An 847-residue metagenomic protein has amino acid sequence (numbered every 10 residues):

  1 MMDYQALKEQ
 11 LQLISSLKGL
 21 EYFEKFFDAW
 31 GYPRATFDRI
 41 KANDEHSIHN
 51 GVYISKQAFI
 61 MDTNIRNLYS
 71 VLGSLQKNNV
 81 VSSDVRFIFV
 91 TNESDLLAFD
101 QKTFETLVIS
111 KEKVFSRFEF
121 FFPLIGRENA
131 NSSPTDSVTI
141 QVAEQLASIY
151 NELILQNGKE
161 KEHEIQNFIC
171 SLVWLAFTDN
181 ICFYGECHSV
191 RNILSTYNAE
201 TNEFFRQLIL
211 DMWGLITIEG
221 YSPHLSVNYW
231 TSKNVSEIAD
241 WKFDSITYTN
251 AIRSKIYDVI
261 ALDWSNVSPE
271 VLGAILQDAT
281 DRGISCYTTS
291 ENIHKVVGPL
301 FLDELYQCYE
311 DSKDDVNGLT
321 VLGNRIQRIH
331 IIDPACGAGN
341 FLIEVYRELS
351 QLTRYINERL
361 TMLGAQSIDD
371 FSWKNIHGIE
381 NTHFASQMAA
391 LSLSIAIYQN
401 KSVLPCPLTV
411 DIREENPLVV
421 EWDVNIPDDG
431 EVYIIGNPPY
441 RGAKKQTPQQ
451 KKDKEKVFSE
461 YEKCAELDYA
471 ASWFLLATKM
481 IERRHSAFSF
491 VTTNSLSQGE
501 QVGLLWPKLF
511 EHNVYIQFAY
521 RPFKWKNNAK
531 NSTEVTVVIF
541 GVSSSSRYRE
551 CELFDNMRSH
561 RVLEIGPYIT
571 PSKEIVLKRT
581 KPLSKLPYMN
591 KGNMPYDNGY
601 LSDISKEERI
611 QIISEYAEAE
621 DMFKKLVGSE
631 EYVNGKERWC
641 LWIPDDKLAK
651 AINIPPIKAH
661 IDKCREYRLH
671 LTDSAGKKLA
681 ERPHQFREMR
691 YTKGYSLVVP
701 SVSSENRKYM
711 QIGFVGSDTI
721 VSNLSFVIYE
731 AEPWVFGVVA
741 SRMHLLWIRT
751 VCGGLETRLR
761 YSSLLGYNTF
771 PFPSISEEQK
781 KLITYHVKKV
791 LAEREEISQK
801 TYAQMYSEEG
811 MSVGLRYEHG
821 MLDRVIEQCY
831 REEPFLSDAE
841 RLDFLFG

Functional and structural regions predicted by a protein language model:
M1-P123, R347: Nucleic acid-processing catalytic cores of prokaryotic defense/repair systems
D62, N67-L68, V85, S189 (+7 more regions): Conserved S-adenosyl-L-methionine
N64-V71, F87, A471, R547 (+1 more regions): Polybasic, glycine- and aromatic-enriched phosphate-binding surface used to engage nucleic acids
D84, D95-P134, V138, K159 (+13 more regions): Signature of N6-adenine DNA methyltransferases within the class I
E112-E348, N375, I379-M388, E415-W422 (+9 more regions): Preference for the N-terminal adenyl/adenosyl cofactor-binding alpha/beta module
N129-T135, N151-K159, I256-L262, L276-T288 (+11 more regions): Glycine- and acidic
L155-I169, N266-V267, C464-E466, I613-A619 (+1 more regions): Structural motif
C336, P656-C664, T769-G847: Non-catalytic DNA-recognition/assembly elements of restriction-modification systems
